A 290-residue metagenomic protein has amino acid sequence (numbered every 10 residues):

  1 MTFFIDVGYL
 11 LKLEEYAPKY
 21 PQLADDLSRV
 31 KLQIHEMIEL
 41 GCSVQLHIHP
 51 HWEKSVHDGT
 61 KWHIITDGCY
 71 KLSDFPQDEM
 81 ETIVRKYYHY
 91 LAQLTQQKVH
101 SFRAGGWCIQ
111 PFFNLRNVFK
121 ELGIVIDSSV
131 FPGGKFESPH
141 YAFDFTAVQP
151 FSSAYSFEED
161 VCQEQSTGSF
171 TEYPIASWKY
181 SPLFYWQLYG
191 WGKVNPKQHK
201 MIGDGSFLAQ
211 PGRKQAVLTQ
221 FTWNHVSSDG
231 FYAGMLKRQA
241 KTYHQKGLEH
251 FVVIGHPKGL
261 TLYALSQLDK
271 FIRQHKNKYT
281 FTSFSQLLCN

Functional and structural regions predicted by a protein language model:
M1-F3, V44-I48, H100-F102, I124-S129 (+3 more regions): Hydrophobic faces of well-ordered beta-strands that scaffold small-molecule active sites in alpha/beta enzyme cores
M1-S43, R103-A104, V253, H275-T280: Active-site beta->alpha N-cap acidic-glycine motif
L13-D26, G68-D78, V99-C108, F221-G230 (+1 more regions): The substrate-binding groove and active-site-proximal loops of carbohydrate-active enzymes, especially glycoside
Q22-S43, I64-E81, K120-S156: Acidic, His- and aromatic-enriched active-site or binding-groove loops in soluble protein domains that engage sugars
A24-H47, E53, T60-W62, H89-T95 (+4 more regions): Acidic (Asp/Glu)-rich catalytic clusters
V44-G59, W178-W186, G192-K193: Short, solvent-exposed beta-strand-terminating loops
S73-W107, E164-T167, Y173, H244-V252: CE4/NodB-like, metal-dependent polysaccharide N-deacetylase domain that modifies extracellular/periplasmic N-acetylated
A104-Y243: Active-site-adjacent pocket scaffolds in enzyme catalytic domains
